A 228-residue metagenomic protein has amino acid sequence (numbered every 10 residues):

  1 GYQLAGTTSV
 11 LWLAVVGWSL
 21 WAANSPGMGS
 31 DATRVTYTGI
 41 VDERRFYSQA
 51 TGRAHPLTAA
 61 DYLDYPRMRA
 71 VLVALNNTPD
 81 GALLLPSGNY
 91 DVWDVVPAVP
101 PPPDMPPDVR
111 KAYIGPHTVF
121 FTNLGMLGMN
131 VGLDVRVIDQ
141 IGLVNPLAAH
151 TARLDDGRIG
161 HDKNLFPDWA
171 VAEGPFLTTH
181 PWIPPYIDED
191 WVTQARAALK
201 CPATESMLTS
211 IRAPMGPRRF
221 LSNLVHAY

Functional and structural regions predicted by a protein language model:
Y2-A14: Membrane-interfacial entry segments at the cytosolic side of transmembrane helices
W12-G128, V135, I141-Y228: Membrane-embedded, lumen/periplasm-facing catalytic core of multi-pass transferases that use lipid-linked donors
